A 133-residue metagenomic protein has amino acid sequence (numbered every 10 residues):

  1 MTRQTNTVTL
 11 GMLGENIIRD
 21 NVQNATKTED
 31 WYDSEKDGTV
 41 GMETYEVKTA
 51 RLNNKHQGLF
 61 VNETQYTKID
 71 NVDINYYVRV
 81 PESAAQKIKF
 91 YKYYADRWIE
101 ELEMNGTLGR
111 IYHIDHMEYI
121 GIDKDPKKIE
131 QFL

Functional and structural regions predicted by a protein language model:
M1-L133: Nucleic-acid endonuclease domains
